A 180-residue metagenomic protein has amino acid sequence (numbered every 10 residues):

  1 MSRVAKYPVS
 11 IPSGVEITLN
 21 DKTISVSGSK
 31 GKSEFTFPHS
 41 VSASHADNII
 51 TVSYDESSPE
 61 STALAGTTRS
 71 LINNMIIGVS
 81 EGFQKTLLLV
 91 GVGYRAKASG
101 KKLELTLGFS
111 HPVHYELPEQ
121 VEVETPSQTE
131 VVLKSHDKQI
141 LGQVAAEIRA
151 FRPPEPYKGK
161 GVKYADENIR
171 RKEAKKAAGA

Functional and structural regions predicted by a protein language model:
S2-A146, A150-A180: N-terminal intrinsically disordered, cationic/polar leader segments that include organellar targeting peptides
